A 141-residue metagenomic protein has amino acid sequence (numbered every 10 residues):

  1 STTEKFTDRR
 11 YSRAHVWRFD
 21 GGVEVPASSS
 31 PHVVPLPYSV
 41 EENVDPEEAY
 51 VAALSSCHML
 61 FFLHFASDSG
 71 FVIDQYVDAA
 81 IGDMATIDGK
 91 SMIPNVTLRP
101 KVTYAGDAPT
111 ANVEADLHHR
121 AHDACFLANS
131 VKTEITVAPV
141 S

Functional and structural regions predicted by a protein language model:
S1-A52, F61-S141: Extended beta-strand/beta-hairpin segments
